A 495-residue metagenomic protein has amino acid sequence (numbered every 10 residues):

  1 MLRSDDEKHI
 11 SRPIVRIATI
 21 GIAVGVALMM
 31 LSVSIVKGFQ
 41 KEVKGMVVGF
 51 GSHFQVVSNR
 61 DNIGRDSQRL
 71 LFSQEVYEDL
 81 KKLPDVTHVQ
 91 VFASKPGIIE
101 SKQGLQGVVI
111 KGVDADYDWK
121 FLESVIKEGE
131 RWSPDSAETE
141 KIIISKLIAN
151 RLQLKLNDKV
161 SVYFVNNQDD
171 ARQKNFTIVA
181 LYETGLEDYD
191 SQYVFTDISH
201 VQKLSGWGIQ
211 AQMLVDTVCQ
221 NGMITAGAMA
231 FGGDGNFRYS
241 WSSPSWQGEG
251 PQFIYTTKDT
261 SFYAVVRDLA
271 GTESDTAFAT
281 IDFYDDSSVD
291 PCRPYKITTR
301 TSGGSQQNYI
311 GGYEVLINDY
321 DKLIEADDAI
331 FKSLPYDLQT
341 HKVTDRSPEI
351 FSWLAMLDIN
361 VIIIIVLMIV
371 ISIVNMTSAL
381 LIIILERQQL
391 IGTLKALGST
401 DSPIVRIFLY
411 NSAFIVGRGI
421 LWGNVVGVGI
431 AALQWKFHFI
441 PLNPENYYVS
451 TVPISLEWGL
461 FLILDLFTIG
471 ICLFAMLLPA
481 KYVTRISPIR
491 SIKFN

Functional and structural regions predicted by a protein language model:
D6-R16, S274, K322-I371, I383-L385: Peri-transmembrane interface segments
R12-K37, A355-L390, A413-W422, G470-F474: Hydrophobic alpha-helical transmembrane segments of multi-pass inner-membrane transport and secretion
Q40-Q74: Membrane-interface junction motifs in transport/secretion proteins
L70, Q74-Q220, N236, Q247-E249 (+4 more regions): A structural signal for hydrophobic secondary-structure junctions, strongest on transmembrane helix-loop-helix units
G250-V265, L269: Solvent-exposed segments in extracellular or luminal domains encompassing
L381-I383, L390-W435: Transmembrane alpha-helical interface segments in multi-pass membrane proteins
R418-L466, L477-R485: Short helix-loop junctions at transmembrane helix boundaries
Y482-N495: Short cytosolic juxtamembrane segments of multi-pass membrane proteins
